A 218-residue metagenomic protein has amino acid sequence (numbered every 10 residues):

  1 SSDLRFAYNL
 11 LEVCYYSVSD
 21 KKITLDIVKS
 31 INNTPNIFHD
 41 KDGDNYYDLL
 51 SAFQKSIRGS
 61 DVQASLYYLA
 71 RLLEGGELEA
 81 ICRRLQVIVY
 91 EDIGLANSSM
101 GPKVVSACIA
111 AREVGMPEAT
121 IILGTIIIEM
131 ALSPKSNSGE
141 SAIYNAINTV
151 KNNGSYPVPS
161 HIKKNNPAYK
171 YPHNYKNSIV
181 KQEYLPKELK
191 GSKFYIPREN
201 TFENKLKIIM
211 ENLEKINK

Functional and structural regions predicted by a protein language model:
L4-D26, F38-G43, I93-M100, E113-A119: Conserved C-terminal "switch" segment of AAA+ ATPases
R5-S19, I27-N33, S51-K55, L66-R71 (+1 more regions): C-terminal helical "lid" of AAA+/P-loop NTPase domains
Y16-H39, A80-L85, A142-I147, S160: Conserved C-terminal helix/linker of AAA+ ATPases
P35-K41, N45-I57: Active-site flanking loop/helix segments enriched in acidic
G59-I179, P186-K218: Terminal-proximal interaction/regulatory segments of ATP-powered molecular machines
